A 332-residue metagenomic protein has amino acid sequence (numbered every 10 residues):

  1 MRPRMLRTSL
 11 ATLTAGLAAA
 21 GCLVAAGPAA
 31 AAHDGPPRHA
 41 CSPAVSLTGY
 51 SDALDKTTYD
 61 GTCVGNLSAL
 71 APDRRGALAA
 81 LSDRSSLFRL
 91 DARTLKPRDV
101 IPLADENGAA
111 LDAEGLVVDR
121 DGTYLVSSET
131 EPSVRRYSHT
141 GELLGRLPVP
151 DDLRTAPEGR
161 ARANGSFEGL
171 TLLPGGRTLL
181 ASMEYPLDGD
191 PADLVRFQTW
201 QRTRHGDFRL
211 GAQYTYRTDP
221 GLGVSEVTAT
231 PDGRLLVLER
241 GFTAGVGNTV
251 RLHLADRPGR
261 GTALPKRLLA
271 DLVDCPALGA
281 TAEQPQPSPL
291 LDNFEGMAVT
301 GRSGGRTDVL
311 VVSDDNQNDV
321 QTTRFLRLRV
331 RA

Functional and structural regions predicted by a protein language model:
R2-L10, G16, G21-A332: Sequence/structural signature of beta-propeller domains
